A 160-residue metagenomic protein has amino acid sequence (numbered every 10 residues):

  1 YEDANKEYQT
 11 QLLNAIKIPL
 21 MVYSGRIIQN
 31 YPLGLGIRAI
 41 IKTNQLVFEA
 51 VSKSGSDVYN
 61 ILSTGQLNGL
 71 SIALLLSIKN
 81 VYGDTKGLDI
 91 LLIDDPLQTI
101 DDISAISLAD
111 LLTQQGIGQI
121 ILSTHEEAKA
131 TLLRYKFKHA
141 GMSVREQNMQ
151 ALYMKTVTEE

Functional and structural regions predicted by a protein language model:
Y1-I28, P32: Charged, surface-exposed helical/loop "interaction arms" that form contiguous linear patches used for dimerization
L13, Q45-L76, L97-I100: Conserved ABC ATPase signature
Q29, G36-I41: Short beta-strand
Q29, I78-G83: Conserved helix-loop functional segments at active or binding sites
T64, V81-K86, L112-G116: Conserved catalytic network of the ASCE P-loop NTPase/AAA+ motor domain
G83-K86, I100-I106: Conserved ATPase-coupling elements of RecA-like P-loop NTPase cores
T85-D95: Catalytic Walker B motif of ABC-type/P-loop ATPase nucleotide-binding domains
S104-E160: C-terminal lobe/lid and adjacent interdomain/linker elements of RecA-like ASCE P-loop ATPase modules
